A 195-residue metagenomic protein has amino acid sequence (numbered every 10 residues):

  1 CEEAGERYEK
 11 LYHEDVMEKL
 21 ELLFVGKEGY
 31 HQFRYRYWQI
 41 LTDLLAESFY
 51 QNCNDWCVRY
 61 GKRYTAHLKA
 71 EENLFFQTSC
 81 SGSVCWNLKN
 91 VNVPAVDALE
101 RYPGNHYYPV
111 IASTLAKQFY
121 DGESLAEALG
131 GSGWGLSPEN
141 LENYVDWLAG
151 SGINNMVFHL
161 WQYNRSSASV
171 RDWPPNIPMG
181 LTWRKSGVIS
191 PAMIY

Functional and structural regions predicted by a protein language model:
C1-Y195: Carbohydrate-binding surfaces of carbohydrate-active enzymes
